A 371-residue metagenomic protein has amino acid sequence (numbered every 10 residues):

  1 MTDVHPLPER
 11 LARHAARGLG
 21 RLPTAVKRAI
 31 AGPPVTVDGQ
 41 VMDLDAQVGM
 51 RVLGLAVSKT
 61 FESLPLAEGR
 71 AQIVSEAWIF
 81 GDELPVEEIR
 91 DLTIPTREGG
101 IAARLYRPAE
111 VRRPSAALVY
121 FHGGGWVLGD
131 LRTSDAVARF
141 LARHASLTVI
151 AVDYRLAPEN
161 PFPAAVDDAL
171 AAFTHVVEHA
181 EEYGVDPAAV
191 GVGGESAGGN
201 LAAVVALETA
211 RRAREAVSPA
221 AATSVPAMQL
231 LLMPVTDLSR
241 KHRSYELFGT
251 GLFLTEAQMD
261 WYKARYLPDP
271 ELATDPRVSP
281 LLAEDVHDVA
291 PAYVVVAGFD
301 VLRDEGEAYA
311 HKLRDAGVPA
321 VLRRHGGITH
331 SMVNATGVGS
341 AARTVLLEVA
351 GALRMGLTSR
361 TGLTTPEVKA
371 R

Functional and structural regions predicted by a protein language model:
M1-L105, L357-R371: A glycine/proline-hinged amphipathic helix-loop "lid/cap" segment that gates access to hydrophobic ligand pockets
G99-I101, P108-A117, H287-V289: Proline/glycine-enriched tight loop/beta-turn segments at coil->beta junctions that connect or precede beta-strands
H122-L128, F299: Active-site glycine-rich loops that stabilize anionic/oxyanionic intermediates across multiple enzyme folds
R132-A151: Short amphipathic alpha-helix adjacent to the substrate-entry channel of hydrolases
N160-A180, V349: Alpha/beta-hydrolase active-site loop
Y183-S196: Alpha/beta-hydrolase fold nucleophile elbow
A188, V204-R371: Alpha/beta hydrolase fold serine-hydrolase catalytic domain that processes acyl esters and thioesters
G194-A206: Glycine-rich nucleophile elbow surrounding the catalytic serine of serine-hydrolase chemistry
